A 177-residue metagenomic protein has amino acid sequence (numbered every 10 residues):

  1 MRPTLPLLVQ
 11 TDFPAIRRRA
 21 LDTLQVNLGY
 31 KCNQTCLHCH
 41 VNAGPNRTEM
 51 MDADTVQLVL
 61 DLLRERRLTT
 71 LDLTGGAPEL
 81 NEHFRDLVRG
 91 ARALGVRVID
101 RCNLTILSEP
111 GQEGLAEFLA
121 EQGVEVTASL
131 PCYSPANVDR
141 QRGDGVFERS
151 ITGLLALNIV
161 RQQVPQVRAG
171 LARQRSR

Functional and structural regions predicted by a protein language model:
R2-G75, E79-R97, C102, P110: Conserved alpha-helical substructure of the radical SAM core
N81-R177: Conserved AdoMet/S-adenosylmethionine-binding subsite of the radical SAM
